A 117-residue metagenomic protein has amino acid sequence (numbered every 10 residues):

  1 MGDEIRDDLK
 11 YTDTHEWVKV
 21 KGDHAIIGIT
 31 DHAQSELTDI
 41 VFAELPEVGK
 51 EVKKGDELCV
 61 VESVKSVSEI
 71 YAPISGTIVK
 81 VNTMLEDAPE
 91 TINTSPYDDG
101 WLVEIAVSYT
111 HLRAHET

Functional and structural regions predicted by a protein language model:
M1-E57, E90, T94-V107: Acidic, low-complexity mobile loops and tails
K10, E44, E62, V67-P73: Small beta-strand-rich domains/subdomains or short beta-sheet motifs embedded in larger alpha/beta proteins
V60, D87-A88: Short histidine
V81-D87: Short, conserved beta-turn/loop elements at beta-strand boundaries and strand-helix junctions
T110-T117: Conserved small/polar residues in nucleotide/adenosyl-binding loops
